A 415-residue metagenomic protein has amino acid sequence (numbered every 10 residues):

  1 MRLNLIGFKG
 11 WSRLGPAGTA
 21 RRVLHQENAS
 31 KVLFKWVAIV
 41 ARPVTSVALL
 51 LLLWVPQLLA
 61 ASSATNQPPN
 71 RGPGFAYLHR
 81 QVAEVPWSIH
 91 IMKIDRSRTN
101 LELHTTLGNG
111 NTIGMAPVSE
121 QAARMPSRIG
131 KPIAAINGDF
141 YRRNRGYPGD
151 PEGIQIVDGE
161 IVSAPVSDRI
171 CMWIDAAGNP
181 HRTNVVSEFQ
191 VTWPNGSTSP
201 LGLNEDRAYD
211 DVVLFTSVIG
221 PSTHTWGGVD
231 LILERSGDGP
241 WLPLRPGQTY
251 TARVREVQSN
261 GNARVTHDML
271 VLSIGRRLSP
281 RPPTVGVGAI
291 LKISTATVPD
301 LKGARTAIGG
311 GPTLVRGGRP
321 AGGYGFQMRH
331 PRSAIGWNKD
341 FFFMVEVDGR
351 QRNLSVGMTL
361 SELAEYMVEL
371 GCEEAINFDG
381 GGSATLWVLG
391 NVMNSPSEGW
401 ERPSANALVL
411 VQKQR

Functional and structural regions predicted by a protein language model:
M1-A41: N-terminal secretory signal peptides that target proteins for export/translocation
L5, R13, A29-K31, V47 (+3 more regions): Compositionally biased regions
A20, S30, I39-V40, S46 (+4 more regions): N-terminal compositionally biased, intrinsically disordered segments and leader/signal-like regions
V23-L24, L49, L58, D95: Extended hydrophobic/Leu-rich segments
P43-Q57: Bacterial N-terminal signal peptides
Q57-R415: Gly/Ser/Thr/Pro-rich low-complexity, intrinsically disordered segments
